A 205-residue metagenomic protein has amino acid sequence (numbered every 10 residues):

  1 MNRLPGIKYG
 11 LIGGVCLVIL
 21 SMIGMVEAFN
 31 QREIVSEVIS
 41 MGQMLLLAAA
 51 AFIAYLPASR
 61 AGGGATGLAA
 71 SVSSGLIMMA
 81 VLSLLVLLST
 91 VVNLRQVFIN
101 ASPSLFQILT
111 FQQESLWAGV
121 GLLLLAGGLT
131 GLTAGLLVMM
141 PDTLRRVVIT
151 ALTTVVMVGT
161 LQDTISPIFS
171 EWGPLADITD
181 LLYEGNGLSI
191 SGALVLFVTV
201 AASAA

Functional and structural regions predicted by a protein language model:
M1-A205: Juxtamembrane/disordered regions of integral membrane proteins
